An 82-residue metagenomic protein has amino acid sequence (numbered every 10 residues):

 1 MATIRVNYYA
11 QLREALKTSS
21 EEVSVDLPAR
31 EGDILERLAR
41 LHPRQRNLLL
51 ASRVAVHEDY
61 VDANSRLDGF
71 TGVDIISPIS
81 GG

Functional and structural regions predicted by a protein language model:
M1-G81: Ubiquitin-like/PB1-type beta-grasp interaction modules and other compact soluble beta-rich domains
